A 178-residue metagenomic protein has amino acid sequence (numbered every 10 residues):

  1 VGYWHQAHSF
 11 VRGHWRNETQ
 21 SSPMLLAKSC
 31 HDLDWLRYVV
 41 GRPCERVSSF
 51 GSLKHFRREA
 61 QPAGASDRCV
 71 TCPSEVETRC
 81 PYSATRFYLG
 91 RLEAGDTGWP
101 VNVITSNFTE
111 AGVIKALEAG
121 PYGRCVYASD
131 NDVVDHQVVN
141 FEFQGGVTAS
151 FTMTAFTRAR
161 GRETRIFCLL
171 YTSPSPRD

Functional and structural regions predicted by a protein language model:
V1-R124: Predominantly a Rossmann-like dinucleotide-binding segment in NAD(P)-dependent oxidoreductases
M24-A27, Y127-D132, T154-A155: Short Gly/Pro-enriched turn/cap motifs at secondary-structure boundaries
G41-P43, N131-V133, R160-R162: Glycine/proline-rich active-site loop of Rossmann-fold NAD(P)-dependent oxidoreductases
V138-N140, R165: Residue-level detector of beta-strand face positions
F141-G145: Active-site beta-strand termini and strand-to-loop segments that position acidic
T148-S150: Short, mixed charged/polar active-site loops that provide acid/base catalysis or chelate metal/phosphate cofactors
T152-R160: Glycine-rich phosphate/pyrophosphate-binding beta-alpha loops
Y171-P176: Conserved small/polar residues in nucleotide/adenosyl-binding loops
